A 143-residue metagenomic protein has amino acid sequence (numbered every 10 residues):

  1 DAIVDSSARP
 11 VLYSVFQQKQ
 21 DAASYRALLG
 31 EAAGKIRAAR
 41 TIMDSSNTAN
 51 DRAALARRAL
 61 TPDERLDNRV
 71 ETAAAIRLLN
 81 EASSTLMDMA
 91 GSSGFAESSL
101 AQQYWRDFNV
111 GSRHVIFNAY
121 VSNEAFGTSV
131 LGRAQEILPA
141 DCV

Functional and structural regions predicted by a protein language model:
D1-R52: Extended amphipathic alpha-helical segments enriched in small hydrophobics
A2, L78-T85: Generic non-transmembrane alpha-helical segments
V4, R26, N47, R65 (+4 more regions): Generic detector of well-ordered alpha-helical segments enriched in charged/polar residues, highlighting helical
V15-D21, R52-R69, G94-V110, L138-P139: Charge-rich, acidic-biased intrinsically disordered regions
Y25-L28, K35, I42, E71 (+4 more regions): Alpha-helical structural motif
G30-R37, R69, A73-N80, R106-N109 (+1 more regions): Generic structural signal for well-ordered, non-transmembrane alpha-helical segments in soluble/cytosolic regions
A38-A74, S84-F95: C-terminal helix-coil-helix/basic helical segment that borders enzyme active sites and/or dimer interfaces and provides
S92-V143: Glycine-rich phosphate/cofactor-binding loops in nucleotide/flavin-utilizing enzymes
